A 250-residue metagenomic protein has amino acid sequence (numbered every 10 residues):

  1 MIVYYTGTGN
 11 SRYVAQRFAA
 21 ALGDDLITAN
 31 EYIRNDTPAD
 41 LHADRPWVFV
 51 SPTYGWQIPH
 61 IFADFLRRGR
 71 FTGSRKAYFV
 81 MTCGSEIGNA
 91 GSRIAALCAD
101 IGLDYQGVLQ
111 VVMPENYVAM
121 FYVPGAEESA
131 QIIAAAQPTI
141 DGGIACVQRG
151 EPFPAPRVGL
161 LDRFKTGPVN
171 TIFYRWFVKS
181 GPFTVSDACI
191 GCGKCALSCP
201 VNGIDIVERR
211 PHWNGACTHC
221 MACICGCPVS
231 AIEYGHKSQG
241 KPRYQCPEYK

Functional and structural regions predicted by a protein language model:
M1-I2, T6-V14, A20-I33, T37-S51 (+3 more regions): FMN-binding flavodoxin-like domain, especially the glycine-rich phosphate-binding loop
L22, K179-G181, R209: Generic structural motif recognizing short loop/turn segments at the entrances and edges of beta-strands
D40-L41, R70, W176, C192 (+2 more regions): Generic structural signal for beta-strand residues in well-ordered domains
I94, F121-P124, F173-V185, H219: Repeat-unit-sized solenoid/scaffold elements
G159-G191, L197: A mid-sequence, solvent-exposed acidic-amphipathic segment
T184-V185, I190-T218, A222-Q239: Iron-sulfur cluster-binding cysteine motifs and their immediate structural context in ferredoxin-like electron-transfer
Y244-Y249: Active-site-proximal loop/hinge segments that shape catalytic or ion-binding/gating pockets
